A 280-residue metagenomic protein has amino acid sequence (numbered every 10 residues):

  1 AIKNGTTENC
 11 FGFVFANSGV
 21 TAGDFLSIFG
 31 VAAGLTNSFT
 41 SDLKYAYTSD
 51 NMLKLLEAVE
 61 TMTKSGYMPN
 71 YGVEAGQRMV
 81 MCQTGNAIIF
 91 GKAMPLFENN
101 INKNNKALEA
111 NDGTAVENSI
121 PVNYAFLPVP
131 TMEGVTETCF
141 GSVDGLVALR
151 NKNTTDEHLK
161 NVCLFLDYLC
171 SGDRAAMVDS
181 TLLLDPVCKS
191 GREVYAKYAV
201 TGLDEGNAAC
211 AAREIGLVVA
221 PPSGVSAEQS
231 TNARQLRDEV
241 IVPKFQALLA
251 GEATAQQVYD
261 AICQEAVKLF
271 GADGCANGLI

Functional and structural regions predicted by a protein language model:
A1-K44, A87-I88: Extracytoplasmic/periplasmic solute-binding protein
I2-S18, S171-L183, K268-I280: Bilobed periplasmic-binding protein-like "clamshell/Venus-flytrap" ligand-binding domains
S41-G72, Y124: Glycine-centered hinge/linker elements that transmit conformational signals in sensory and ligand-binding systems
N70-T84: Short helix-initiation/N-cap motifs at beta->coil->alpha
Q83-L96: Alpha-to-beta junction loops
M94-N118: A ligand-binding cleft/hinge motif common to bilobed small-molecule-binding domains
E109-P186, V225, P243: Extracytoplasmic/periplasmic substrate-recognition and gating elements
V122-V129, D179-L249, C275-I280: Long, aromatic- and glycine/proline-rich binding clefts that accommodate carbohydrate-like moieties
